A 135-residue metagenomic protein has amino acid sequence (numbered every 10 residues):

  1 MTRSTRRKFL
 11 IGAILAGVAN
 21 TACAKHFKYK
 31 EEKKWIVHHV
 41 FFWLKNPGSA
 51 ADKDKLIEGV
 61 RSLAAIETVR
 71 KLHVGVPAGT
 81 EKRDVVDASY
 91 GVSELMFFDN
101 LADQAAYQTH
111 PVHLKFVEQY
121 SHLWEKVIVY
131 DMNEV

Functional and structural regions predicted by a protein language model:
M1-A16: N-terminal secretory signal peptides and thylakoid transit peptides that target proteins across membranes
I11-I14, S62-T68, A88, F97-Y130: An amphipathic, aromatic/His-enriched active-site/gating alpha helix that lines ligand/cofactor pockets
A16-A22: Hydrophobic h-region of N-terminal signal peptides that target proteins for export in Gram-negative bacteria
C23-A51: C-terminal segment of N-terminal export signals and the immediately downstream linker at the start of the mature
C23-K28, R61-Y90, H122-E125, V129-E134: Short, glycine- and small/hydrophobic-rich beta-strand elements in well-ordered beta-sheets
W35-L44, G75, T80-Q108: Short, well-ordered beta-strand segments in beta-rich or mixed alpha/beta enzyme and ligand-binding folds
G48-K53, Q104-A106: Short, conserved charged micro-motifs
K53-R61: Extracytoplasmic/periplasmic
